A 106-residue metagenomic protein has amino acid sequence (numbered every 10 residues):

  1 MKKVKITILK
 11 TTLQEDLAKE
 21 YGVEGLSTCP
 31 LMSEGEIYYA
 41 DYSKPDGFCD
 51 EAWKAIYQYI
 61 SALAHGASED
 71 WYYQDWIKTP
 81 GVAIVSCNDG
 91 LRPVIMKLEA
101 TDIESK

Functional and structural regions predicted by a protein language model:
M1, S33, D89-L91: A generic structural signal for short, non-catalytic loop/turn and secondary-structure boundary residues
K2, T11-V23: Short, structured beta-strand/loop micro-motifs enriched in basic residues and often containing a Trp
K3-T7, I37-Y39, I95-D102: Ser/Thr- (and often Asn-) enriched beta-sheet segments in non-cytosolic proteins
T12-L13, S43-F48: Short, charged beta-turn/beta-strand-edge "cap" motif at the junction between a beta-strand and an adjacent loop
E20-K44: Short, flexible N-terminal segments of the mature chain
E34-G35, G47-H65: Short, conserved turn/kink motifs that form compact alpha/beta structural patches or helix kinks used as
Q58-K106: Short, compact, well-ordered microdomains
